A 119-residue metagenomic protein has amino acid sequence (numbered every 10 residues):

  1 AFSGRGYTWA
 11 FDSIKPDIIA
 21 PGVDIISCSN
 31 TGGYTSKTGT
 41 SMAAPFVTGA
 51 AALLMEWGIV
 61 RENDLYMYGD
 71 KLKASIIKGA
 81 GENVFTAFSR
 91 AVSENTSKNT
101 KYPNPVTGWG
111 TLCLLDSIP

Functional and structural regions predicted by a protein language model:
A1, D17, G49, L53 (+2 more regions): Alpha-helical scaffold segments in soluble metabolic enzymes
A1-S29, I77-A80: Catalytic-core segments of hydrolase enzymes
F2, I18, T35-K37, P45 (+1 more regions): Short glycine- and Lys/Arg-enriched binding-loop motifs that mark or flank ligand-binding interfaces
S3-G6, S29, S41, G110 (+1 more regions): Solvent-exposed, flexible loop/coil residues
F11-S13, F46, E56, L115-S117: Residue-level recognition of conserved structural "scaffold" positions that shape functional pockets and channels
I14, P21, L72, T107-G110: Residues that flank catalytic or metal-binding motifs in active/ligand-binding sites
G22-N99: Hydrolase catalytic cores
T100-P119: Secreted peptidase-domain scaffold signal
